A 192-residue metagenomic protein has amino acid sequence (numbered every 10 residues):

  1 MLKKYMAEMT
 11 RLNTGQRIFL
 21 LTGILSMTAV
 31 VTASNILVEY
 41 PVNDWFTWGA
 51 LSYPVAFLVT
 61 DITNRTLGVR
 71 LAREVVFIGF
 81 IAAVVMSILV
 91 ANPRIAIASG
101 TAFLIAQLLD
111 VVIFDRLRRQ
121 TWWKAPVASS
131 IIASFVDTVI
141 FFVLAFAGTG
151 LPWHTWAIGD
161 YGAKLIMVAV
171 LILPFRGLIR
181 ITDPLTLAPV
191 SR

Functional and structural regions predicted by a protein language model:
L2-L67: Hydrophobic transmembrane alpha-helices
F19-I24, R70-I81, T121-A128: Cytoplasmic-side transmembrane-helix entry/capping segments in multi-pass membrane proteins
L20-M27, W45-L51, E74, G100-D115: Hydrophobic alpha-helical transmembrane segments
V31, G79-A83, S134: Residue-level recognition of pore/gate-forming positions within transmembrane alpha-helices of multi-pass
V31-E39, M86-V90, F141, A145 (+1 more regions): Structural signal for membrane-spanning alpha-helices in multi-pass inner-membrane proteins, emphasizing helix cores
I36-W48, A83-A102: Interfacial aromatic-anchored transmembrane helix boundaries in multi-pass membrane proteins
T60-A91: A glycine-rich, hydrophobic loop/mini-helix early in the fold
A96-R192: Membrane-embedded alpha-helical hairpins and interfacial helices in multi-pass inner-membrane proteins
